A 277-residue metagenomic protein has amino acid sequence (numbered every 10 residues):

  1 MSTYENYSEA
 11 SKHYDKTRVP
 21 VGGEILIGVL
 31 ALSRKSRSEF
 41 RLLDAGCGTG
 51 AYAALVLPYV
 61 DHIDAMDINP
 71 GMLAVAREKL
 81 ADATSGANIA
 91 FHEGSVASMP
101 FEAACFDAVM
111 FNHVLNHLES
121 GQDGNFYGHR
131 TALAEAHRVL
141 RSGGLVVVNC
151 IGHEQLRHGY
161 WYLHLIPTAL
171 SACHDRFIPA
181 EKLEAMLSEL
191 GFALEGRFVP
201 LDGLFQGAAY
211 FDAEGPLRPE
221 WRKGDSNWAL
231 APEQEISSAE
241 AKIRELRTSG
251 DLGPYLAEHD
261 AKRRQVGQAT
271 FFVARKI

Functional and structural regions predicted by a protein language model:
M1-F40, A51, M72-V75, D82-T84: Conserved class I S-adenosyl-L-methionine
L43, T49-S98, T131: Class I SAM-dependent methyltransferase SAM/SAH-binding core
A97-V109: A short acidic, Gly/Pro-enriched loop at the edge of an enzyme's catalytic core that lines a small-molecule cofactor
A108-Y127: A short SAM/SAH-binding and catalytic strip from SAM-dependent methyltransferases
Y127-S142: A short glycine-rich, Lys/Arg-flanked "PGG" loop and its adjoining helix->strand segment in the class I
L145-H174: Conserved class I S-adenosyl-L-methionine
D175-G191: Short alpha-helix
G203-L256: C-terminal helical/coil "lid" or tail adjacent to the Rossmann-like core of SAM-dependent
